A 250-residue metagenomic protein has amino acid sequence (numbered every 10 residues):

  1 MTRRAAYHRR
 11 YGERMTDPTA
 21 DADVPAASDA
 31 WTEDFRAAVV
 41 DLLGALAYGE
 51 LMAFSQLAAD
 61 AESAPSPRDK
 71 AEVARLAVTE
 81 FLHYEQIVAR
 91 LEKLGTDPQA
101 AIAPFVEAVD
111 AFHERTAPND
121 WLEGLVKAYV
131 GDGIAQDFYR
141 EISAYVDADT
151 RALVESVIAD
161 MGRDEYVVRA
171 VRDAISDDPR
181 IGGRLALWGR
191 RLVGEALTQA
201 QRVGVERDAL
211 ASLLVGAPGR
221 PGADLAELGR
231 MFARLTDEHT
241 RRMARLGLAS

Functional and structural regions predicted by a protein language model:
M1-D69, V73: Short, extreme N-terminal leader segments that mark the start of a protein/domain
R3-R10, L76-A103, R169-V171: Conserved alpha-helical segments that form or flank metal/cofactor-binding pockets of metalloenzymes
V24-G44, P104-A128: Acidic/His metal-coordination segments adjacent to aromatic residues that form catalytic metal sites in metalloenzymes
R36-L46, P67-L82, W121-G124, D149-R163 (+1 more regions): Alpha-helical scaffold segments that form or flank carboxylate-/histidine-based iron centers
A47, L125-Q136, F232, T236-R242 (+1 more regions): Extended alpha-helical coiled-coil scaffold domains characteristic of the BAR superfamily
A53-A74, T116, D132-D149: Helix-loop segments that flank and shape redox-cofactor active sites
R140-T198: A contiguous pocket-lining binding segment that forms or flanks enzyme active sites
I181-S250: Extended, helix-rich structural scaffolds rather than catalytic motifs
